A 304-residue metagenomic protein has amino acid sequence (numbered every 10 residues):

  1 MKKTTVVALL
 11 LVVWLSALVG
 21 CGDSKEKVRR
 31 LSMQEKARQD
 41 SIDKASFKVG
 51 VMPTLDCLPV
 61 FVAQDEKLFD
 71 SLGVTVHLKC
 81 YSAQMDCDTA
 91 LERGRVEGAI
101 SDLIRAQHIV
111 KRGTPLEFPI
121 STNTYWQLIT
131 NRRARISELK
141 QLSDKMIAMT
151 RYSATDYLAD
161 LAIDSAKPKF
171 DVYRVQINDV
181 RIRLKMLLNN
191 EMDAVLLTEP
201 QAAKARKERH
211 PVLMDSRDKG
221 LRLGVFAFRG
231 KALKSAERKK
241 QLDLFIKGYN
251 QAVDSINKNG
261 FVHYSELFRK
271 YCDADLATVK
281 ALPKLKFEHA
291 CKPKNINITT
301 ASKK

Functional and structural regions predicted by a protein language model:
M1-A8: Bacterial N-terminal signal peptides that target proteins for export
A17-G20: C-terminal motif of bacterial Sec signal peptides marking the signal peptidase cleavage site
E26-K169, R174-V175, D193-E199, V212-S216 (+1 more regions): Short, glycine-/small- and polar/acidic-enriched structural segments that line small-molecule recognition paths
K27-R38, I42-F47, A194, H263-K304: An extracytoplasmic/periplasmic, membrane-proximal ligand-sensing/linker region
F47, M146-M149, K231-K234, N250-N257 (+1 more regions): Second-shell loop/turn segments in exported
L103-I104, P168, R174-F268: Pocket-lining segment of extracytoplasmic ligand-binding domains
